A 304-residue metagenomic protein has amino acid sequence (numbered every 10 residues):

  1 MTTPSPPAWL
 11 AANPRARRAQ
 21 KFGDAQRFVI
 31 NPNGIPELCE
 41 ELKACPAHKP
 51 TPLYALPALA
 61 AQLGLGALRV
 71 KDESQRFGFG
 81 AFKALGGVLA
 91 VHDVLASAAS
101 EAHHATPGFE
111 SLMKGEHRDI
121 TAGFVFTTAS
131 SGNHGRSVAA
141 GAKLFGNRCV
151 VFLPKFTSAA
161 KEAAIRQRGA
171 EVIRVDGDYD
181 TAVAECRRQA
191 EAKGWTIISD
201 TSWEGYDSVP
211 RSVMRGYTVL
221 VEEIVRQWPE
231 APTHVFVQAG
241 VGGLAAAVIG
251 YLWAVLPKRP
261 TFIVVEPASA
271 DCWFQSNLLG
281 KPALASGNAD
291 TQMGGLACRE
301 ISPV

Functional and structural regions predicted by a protein language model:
M1-V304: PLP-dependent amino-acid enzyme catalytic core
